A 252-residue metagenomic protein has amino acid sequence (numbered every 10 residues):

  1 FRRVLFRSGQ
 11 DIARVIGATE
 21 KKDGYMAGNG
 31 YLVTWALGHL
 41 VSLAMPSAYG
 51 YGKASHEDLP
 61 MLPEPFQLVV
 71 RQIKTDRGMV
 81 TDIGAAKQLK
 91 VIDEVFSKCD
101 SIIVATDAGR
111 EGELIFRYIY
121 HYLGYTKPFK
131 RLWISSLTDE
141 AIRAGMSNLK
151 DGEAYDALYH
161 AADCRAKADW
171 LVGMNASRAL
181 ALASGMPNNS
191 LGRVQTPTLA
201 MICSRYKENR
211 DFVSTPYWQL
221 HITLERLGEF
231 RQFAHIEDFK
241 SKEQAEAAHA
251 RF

Functional and structural regions predicted by a protein language model:
R2-R3, R7-A166, W170-V172, P197 (+2 more regions): Intrinsically disordered, low-complexity regulatory segments
A166-K240: Prokaryote-biased recognition of long, low-complexity C-terminal linker/tail segments that are poorly structured
